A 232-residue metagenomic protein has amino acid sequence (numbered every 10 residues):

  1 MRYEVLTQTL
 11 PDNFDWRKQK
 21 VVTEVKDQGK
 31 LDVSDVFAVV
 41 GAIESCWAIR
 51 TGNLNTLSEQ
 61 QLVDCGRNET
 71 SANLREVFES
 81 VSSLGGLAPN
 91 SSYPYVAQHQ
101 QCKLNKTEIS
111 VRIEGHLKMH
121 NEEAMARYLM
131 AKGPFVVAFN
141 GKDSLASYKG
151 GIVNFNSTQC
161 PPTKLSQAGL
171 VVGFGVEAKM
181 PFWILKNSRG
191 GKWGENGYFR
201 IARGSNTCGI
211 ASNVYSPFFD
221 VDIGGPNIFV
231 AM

Functional and structural regions predicted by a protein language model:
M1-M232: Catalytic-core signature of thiol
